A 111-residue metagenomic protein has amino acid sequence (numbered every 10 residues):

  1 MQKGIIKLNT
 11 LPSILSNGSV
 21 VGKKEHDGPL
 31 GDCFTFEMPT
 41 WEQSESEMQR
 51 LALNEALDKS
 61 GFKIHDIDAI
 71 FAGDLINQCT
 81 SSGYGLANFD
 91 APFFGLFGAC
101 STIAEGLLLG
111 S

Functional and structural regions predicted by a protein language model:
M1-F94: Conserved "HGTGT" condensation-loop signature of ketosynthase/thiolase-family condensing enzymes that catalyze
F97-S111: Active-site-proximal alpha-helical scaffold in enzymes
